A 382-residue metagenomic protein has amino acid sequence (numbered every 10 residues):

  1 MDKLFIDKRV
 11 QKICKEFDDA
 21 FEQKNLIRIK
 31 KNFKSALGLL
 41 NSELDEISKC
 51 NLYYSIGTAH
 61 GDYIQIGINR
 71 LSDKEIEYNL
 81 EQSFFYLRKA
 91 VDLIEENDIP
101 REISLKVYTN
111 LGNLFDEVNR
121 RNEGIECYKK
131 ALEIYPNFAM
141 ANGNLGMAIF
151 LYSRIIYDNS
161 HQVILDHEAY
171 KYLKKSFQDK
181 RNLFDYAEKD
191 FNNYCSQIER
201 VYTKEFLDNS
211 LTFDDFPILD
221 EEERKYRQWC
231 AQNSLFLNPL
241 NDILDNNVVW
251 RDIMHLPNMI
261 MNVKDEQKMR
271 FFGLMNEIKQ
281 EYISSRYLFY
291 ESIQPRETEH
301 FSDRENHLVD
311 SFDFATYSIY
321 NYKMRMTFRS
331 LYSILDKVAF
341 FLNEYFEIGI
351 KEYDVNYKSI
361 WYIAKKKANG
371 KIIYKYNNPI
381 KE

Functional and structural regions predicted by a protein language model:
D2-E22, D45-S72, R101-E117, A139-I155 (+1 more regions): Amphipathic alpha-helical repeat scaffolds of TPR domains
D2-K12, T203-M324: Charged alpha-helical initiation segments
L4-F5, L44, E75, I99 (+4 more regions): Structural signature of alpha-solenoid helical repeat scaffolds
E133, S160-D185: TPR/TPR-like (Sel1-like) alpha-helical repeat modules
V309-E382: Short non-catalytic regulatory patches outside canonical folded cores
